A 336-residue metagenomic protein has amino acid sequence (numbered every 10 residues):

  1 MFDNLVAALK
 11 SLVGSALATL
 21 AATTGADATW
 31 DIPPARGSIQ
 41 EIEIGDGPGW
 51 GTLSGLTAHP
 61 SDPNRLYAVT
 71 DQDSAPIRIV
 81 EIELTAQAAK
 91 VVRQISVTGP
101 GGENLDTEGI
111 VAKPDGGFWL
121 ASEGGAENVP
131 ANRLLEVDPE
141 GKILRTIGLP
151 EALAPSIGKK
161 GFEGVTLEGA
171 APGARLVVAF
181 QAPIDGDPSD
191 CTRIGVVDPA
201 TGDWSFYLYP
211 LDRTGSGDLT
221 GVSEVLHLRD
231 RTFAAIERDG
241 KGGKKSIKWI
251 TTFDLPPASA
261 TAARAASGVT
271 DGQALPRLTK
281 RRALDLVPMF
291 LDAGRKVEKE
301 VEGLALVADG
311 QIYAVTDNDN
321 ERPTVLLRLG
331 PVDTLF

Functional and structural regions predicted by a protein language model:
F2-A16, L20-F336: Sequence/structural signature of beta-propeller domains
